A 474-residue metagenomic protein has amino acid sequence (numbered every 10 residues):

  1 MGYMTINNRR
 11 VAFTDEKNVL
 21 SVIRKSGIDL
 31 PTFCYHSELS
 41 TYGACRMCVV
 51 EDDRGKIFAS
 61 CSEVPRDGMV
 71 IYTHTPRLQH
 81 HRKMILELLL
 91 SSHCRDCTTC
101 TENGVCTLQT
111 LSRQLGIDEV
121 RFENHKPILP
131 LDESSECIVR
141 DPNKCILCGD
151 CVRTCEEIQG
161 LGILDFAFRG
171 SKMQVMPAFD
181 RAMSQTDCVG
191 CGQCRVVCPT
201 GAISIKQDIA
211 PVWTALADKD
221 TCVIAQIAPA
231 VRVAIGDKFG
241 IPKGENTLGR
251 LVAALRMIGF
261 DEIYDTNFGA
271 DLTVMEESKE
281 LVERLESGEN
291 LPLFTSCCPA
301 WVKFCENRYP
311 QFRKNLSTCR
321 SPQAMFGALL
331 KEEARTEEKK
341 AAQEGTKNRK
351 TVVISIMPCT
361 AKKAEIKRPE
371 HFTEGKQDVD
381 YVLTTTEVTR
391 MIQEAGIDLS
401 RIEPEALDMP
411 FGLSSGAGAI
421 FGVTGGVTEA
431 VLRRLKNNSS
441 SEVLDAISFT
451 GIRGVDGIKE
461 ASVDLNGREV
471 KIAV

Functional and structural regions predicted by a protein language model:
I6-R9, D53-R54: Short strand-turn-strand beta-turns centered on an Asx-Gly dipeptide
R9-D15: A short N-terminal beta-strand-loop micro-motif at the entrance of redox/enzyme domains
T14, E136, I146, V189 (+2 more regions): Residue-level recognition of alpha-helix initiation/capping sites
D15-G68, H74-L78, K206-V474: Iron-sulfur-associated redox domains of electron-transfer enzymes in respiratory and anaerobic energy metabolism
R46-G190, V196, I203-D218, C222: Fe-S ferredoxin-like electron-transfer domains and their immediately adjacent linker/connector regions across
G162, R195, V388-I392: Mobile "lid/hinge" segments at catalytic clefts and subdomain interfaces of large enzymes
